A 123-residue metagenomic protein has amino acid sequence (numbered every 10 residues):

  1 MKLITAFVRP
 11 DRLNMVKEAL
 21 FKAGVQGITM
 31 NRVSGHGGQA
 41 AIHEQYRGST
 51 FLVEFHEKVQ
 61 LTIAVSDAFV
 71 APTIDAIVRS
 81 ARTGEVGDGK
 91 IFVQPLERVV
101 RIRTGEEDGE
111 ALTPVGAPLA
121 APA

Functional and structural regions predicted by a protein language model:
M1-A123: Positively charged, small/polar-rich N-terminal and surface patches that mediate targeting and assembly and bind
